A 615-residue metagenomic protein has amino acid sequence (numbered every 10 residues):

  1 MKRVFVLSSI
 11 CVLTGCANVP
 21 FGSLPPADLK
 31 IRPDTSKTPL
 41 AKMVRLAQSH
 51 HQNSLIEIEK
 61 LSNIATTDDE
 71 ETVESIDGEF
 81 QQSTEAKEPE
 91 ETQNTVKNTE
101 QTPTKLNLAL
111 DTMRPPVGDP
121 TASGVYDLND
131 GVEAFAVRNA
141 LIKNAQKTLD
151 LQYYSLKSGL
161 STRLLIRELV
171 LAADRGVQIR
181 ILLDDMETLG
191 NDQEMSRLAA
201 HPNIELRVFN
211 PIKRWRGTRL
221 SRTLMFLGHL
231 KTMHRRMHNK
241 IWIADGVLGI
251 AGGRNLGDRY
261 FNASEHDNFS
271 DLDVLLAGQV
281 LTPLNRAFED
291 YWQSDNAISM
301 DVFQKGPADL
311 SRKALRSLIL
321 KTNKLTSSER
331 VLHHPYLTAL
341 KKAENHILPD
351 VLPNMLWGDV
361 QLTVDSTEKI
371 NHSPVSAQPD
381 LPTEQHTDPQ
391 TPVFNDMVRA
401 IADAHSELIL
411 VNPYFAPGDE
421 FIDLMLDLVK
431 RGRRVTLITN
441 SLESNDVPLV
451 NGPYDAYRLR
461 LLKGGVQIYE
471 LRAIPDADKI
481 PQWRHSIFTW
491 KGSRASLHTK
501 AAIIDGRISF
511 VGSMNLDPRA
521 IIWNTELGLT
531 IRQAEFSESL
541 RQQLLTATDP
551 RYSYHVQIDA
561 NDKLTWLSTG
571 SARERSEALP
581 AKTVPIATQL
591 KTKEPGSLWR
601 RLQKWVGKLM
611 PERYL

Functional and structural regions predicted by a protein language model:
M1-V4: Positively charged n-region of N-terminal signal peptides that target proteins for export
V6-L7, I142: General helical structural elements
L7-T14: Bacterial N-terminal signal peptides
A17-K240, A244-L615: Charged, low-complexity intrinsically disordered terminal segments
